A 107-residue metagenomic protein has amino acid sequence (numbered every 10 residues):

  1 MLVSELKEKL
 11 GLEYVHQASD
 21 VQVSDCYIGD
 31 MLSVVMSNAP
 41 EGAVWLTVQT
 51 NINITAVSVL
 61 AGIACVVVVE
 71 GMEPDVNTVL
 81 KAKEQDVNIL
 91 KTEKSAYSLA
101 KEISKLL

Functional and structural regions predicted by a protein language model:
M1-V3, S95: Short, structural beta-strand-to-alpha-helix junction motif
V3-A43: N-terminal first-folded block
V23, L32-V44, Q49-L107: Feature captures the catalytic cores and cofactor-binding loops of soluble hydro-lyases/lyases that act on carboxylate
